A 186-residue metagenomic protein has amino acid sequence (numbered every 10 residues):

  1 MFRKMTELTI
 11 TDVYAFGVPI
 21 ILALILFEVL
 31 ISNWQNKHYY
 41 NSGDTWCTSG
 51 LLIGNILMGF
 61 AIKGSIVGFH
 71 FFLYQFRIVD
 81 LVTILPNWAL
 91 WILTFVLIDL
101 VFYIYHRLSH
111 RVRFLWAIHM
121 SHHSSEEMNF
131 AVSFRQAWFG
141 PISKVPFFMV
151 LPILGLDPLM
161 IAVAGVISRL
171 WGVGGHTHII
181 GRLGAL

Functional and structural regions predicted by a protein language model:
F2-L22: Hydrophobic transmembrane alpha-helical segments in integral membrane proteins
T6, I10, Y39-D44, D80-N87 (+1 more regions): Helix-boundary and loop/linker segments of multi-pass membrane transporters
F16, Y39-G54: Loop-to-helix transition at the N-terminal end of transmembrane alpha-helices
I20-S32, F95-V101: Central hydrophobic cores of alpha-helical transmembrane segments in multi-pass inner-membrane proteins across all
L26-W46: Membrane-interface helix-loop junction between the first two transmembrane segments
V29, N33, G68, F72 (+1 more regions): Membrane-spanning helices that line or support transport/gating and their immediate boundary helices in channels
I53-S65, D80, L85-L186: Membrane-embedded catalytic scaffold of the fatty acid hydroxylase/desaturase
H70-V82: Membrane-interface helix termini and inter-helical loops of multi-pass transporters
